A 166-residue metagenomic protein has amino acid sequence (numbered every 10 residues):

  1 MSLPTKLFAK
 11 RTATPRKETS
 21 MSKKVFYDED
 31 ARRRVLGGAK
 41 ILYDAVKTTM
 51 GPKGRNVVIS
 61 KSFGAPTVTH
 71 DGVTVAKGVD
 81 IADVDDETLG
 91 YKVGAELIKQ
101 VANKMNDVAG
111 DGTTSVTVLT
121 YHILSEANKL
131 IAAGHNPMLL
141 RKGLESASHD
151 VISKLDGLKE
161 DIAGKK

Functional and structural regions predicted by a protein language model:
L3-K166: N-terminal glycine-/lysine-enriched basic segments
